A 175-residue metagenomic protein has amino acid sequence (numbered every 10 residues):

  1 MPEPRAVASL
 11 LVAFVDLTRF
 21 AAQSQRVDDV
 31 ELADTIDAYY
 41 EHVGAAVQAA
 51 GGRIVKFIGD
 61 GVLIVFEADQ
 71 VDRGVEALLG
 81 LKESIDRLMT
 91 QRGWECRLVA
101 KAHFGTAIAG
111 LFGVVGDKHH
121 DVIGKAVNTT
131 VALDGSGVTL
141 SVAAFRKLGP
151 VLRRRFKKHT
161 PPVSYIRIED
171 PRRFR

Functional and structural regions predicted by a protein language model:
M1, S9, S136-R175: Intrinsically disordered, glycine/charged-rich C-terminal tails and inter-domain linkers that flank nucleotidyl cyclase
P2-R73: Catalytic NTP-binding/metal-coordinating core of nucleotidyl cyclase/transferase enzymes
L11, W94-L111: A short glycine-enriched loop-to-beta-strand structural element that forms part of the catalytic core of nucleotide
T18, T106-A107, N128, A143: Alpha-helix/helix-capping structural signal
D28-E31, K56-R97, A102, V122: Short helix/loop segment flanking the catalytic signature motif in cyclic-nucleotide metabolism enzymes
I58, A100-T106, V142-R146: A general secondary-structure junction signal
M89, K125-R146: Catalytic/regulatory signature loops of cyclic-dinucleotide turnover enzymes and related class III nucleotidyl cyclases
A109-D134: Catalytic-core segments of nucleotide cyclases and related cyclic-nucleotide turnover enzymes
